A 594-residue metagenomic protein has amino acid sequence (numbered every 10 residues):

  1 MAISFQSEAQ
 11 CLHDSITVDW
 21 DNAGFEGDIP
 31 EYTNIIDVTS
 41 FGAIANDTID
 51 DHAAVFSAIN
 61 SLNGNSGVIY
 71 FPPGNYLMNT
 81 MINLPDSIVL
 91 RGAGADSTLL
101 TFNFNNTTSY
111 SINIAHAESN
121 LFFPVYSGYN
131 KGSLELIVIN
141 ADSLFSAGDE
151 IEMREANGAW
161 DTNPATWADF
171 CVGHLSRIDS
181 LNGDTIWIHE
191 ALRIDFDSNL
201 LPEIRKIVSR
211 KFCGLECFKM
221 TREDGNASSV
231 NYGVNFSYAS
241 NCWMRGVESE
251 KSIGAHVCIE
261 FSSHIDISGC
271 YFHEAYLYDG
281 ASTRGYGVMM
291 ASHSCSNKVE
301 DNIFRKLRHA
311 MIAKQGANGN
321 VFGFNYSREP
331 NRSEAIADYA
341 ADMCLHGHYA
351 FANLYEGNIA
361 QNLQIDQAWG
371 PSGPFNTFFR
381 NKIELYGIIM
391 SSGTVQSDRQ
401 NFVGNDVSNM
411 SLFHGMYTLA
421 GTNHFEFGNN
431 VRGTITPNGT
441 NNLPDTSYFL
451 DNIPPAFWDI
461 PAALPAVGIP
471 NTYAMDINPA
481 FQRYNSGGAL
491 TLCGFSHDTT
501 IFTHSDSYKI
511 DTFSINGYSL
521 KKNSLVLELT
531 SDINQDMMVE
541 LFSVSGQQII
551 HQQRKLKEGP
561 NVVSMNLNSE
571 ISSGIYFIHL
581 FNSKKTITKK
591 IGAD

Functional and structural regions predicted by a protein language model:
M1-C11, T503-S505, M565, T588: Bacterial Sec-dependent N-terminal signal peptides
F5-C217, T221-R222, A420-F502: Extracellular "leader-to-stem" segments immediately downstream of a signal peptide or signal-anchor in secreted/lumenal
F56-L62, L77-L90, L100-F102, A255 (+4 more regions): Short, T/G/N/S-enriched strand-turn elements that build extracellular solenoid repeat scaffolds
S87, D96, K211-R222, S240-K251 (+6 more regions): Right-handed parallel beta-helix
N105-N120, K131-S133, F196-K206, N226-N235 (+5 more regions): Extracellular beta-strand/beta-solenoid scaffold signature
D149-L181, T185, E216-E300, A310: Right-handed parallel beta-helix
F375-L450: C-terminal, active-site-flanking charged/polar segments
S507-D594: C-terminal outer-membrane/trafficking sorting elements
